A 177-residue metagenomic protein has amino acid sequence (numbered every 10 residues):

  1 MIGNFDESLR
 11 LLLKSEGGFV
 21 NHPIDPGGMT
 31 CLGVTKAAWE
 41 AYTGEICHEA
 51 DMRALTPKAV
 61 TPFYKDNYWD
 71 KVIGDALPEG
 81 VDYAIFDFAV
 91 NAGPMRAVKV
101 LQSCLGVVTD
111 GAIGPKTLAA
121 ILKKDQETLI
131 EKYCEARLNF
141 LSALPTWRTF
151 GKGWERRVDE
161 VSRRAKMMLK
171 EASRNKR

Functional and structural regions predicted by a protein language model:
M1-R177: Cell-wall polysaccharide-cleaving catalytic domain and substrate-binding groove, primarily in peptidoglycan/chitin
